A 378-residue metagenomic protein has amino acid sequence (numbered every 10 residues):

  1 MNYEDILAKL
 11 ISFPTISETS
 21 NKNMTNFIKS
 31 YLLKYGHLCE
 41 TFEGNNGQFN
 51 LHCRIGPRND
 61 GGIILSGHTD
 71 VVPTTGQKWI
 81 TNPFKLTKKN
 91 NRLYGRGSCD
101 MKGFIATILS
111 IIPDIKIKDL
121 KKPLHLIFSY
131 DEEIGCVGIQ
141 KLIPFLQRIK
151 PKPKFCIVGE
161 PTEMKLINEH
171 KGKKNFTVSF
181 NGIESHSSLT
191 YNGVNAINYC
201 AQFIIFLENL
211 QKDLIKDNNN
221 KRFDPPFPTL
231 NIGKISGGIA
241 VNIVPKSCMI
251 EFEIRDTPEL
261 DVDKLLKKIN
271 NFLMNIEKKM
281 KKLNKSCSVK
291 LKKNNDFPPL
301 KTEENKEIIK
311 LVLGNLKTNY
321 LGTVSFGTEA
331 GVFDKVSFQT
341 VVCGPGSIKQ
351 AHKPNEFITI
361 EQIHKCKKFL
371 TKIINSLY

Functional and structural regions predicted by a protein language model:
M1-T75, S247-E251, I360-Q362: N-terminal helical capping/dimerization or prosegment-like subdomains of hydrolases acting on amide or phosphate bonds
E40, I64, H125-I127, K290: A structural signal for isolated positions on well-ordered beta-strands in alpha/beta enzyme cores
I63-H125: Active-site metal-coordination/substrate-binding segment of hydrolases, especially metallo-dependent peptidases
S66-H68, I127-S129, C156-G159, S179-N181 (+2 more regions): Short beta-strand segments
T74-K89, P153, N168-S179: Acidic-glycine-rich active-site phosphate/pyrophosphate-binding loop
L93-I105, E133, V194-I197, F357-H364: Short, conserved micro-motifs enriched in small and acidic residues
M101-K171, N175: Acidic/histidine-rich catalytic neighborhood of metal-dependent amide-processing enzymes
N175-Y378: Metal-dependent amide/peptide-bond hydrolase catalytic core, centered on the "pita-bread" metallohydrolase fold
